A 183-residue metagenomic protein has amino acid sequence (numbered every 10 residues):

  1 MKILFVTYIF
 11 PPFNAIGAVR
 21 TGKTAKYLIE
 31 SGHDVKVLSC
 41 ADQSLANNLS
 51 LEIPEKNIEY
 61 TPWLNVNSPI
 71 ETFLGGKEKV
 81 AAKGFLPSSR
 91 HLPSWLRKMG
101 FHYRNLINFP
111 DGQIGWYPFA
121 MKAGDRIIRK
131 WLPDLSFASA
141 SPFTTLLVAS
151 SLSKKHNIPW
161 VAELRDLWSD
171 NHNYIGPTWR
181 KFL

Functional and structural regions predicted by a protein language model:
M1-F73: N-terminal subdomain of nucleotide-sugar transferases
P12-F13, T144, D170-N171: Short, solvent-exposed loop/turn segments at secondary-structure junctions
P12-N14, G112-W116, G176-L183: Short, flexible loop segments at the rims of nucleotide/cofactor-binding pockets, characterized by
S31, W131, L152-H156: Helix C-cap/helix->beta junction micro-motif
Y60-F85, A162-L167: Short, solvent-exposed beta-strand-terminating loops
E78-L135: Conserved nucleotide-sugar donor-binding subdomain of glycosyltransferases
R104-M121, S136-H156, A162-R165: An aromatic- and histidine-rich active-site surface loop
H156-V161, S169-L183: Nucleotide-sugar donor phosphate/pyrophosphate-binding loop at the beta->alpha transition of glycosyltransferases
